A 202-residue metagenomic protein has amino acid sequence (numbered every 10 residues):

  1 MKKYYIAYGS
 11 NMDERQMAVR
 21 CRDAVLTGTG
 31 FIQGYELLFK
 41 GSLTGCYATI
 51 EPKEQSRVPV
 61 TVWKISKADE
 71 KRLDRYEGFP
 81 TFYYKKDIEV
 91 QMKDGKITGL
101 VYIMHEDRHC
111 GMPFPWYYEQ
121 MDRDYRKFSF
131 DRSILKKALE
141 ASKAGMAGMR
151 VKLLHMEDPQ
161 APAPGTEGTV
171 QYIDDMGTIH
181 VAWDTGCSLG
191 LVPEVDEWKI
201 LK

Functional and structural regions predicted by a protein language model:
M1-S142: Glycine-aromatic micro-motifs
M146-K202: Basic/aromatic-rich interaction segments and small domains that mediate binding to polyanionic partners
